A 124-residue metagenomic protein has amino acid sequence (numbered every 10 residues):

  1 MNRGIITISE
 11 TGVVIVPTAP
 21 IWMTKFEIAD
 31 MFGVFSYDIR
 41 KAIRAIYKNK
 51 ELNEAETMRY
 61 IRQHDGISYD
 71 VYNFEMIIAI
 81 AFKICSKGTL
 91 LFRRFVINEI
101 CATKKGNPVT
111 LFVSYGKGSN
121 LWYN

Functional and structural regions predicted by a protein language model:
M1-E27, M31-V34, R62-N124: Positively charged, aromatic-accented nucleic-acid-binding surfaces
Y37, K41: Key DNA-contact positions within bacterial/archaeal DNA-binding proteins
I43, Y47: DNA major-groove recognition helix of helix-turn-helix
K48-N49, I97: Short, charged/polar low-complexity linear motifs in solvent-exposed/disordered segments
E51-D65: Short Lys/Arg-enriched helix C-cap and helix-to-coil transition segments that create basic nucleic-acid-contact patches
